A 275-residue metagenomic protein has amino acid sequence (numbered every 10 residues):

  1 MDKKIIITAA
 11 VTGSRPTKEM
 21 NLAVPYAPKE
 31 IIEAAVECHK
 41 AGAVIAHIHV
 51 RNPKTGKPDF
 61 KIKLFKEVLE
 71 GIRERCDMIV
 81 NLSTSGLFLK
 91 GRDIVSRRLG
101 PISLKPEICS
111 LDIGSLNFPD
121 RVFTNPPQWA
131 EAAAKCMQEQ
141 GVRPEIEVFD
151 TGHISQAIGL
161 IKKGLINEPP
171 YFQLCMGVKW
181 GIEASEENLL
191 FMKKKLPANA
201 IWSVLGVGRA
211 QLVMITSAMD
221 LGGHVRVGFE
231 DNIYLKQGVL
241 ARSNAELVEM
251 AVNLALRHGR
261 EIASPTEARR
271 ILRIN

Functional and structural regions predicted by a protein language model:
M1-A23, S110-N117: N-terminal small/glycine-rich loop or linker at the start of catalytic domains across soluble metabolic enzymes
A9, G56-T84, A132-E139, F191-N199 (+1 more regions): Alpha-helix-loop-beta-strand connector modules within alpha/beta enzyme cores
E19, V44-V68, F118, C175-M176 (+2 more regions): Glycine-rich, proline-tolerant flexible connector loops at the mouths of alpha/beta enzymes
I31, C38, H49, C109 (+4 more regions): Conserved, mostly hydrophobic/aromatic
A43-P53, V80-T84, I146-E147, A268: Short beta-strand segments at enzyme active-site cores
P58-F123: Active-site beta->alpha loop and helix N-cap motifs at the rims of alpha/beta catalytic domains
I108-E230, A241-E246: Catalytic alpha/beta core domains of metabolic enzymes, predominantly
N253-N275: Mid-to-C-terminal alpha-helical segments outside catalytic/metal-binding sites
